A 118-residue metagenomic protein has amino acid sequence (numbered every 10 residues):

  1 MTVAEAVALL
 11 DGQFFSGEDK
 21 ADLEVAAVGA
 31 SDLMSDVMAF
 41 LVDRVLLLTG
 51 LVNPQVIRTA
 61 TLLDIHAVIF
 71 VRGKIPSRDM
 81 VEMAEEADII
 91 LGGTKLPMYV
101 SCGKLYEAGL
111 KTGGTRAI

Functional and structural regions predicted by a protein language model:
M1-T2, F15: Intrinsically disordered, low-complexity boundary segments flanking structured domains
T2-A4, P97: Short, structural beta-strand-to-alpha-helix junction motif
G12-G17, T112-G113: Short secondary-structure junctions
D22-L23, A27-L46, G50-I118: Feature captures the catalytic cores and cofactor-binding loops of soluble hydro-lyases/lyases that act on carboxylate
